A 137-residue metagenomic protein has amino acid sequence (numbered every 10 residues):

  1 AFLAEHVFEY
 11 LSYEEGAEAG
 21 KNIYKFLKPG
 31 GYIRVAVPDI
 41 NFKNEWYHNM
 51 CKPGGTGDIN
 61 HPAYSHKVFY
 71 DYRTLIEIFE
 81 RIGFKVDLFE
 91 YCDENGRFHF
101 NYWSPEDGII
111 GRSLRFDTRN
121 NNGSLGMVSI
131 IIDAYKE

Functional and structural regions predicted by a protein language model:
A1-V7: A short beta-strand submotif of the Rossmann-like class I SAM-dependent methyltransferase core that lines
Y13-K28, Y32-E137: S-adenosyl-L-methionine-dependent methyltransferase catalytic module, highlighting the catalytic core
